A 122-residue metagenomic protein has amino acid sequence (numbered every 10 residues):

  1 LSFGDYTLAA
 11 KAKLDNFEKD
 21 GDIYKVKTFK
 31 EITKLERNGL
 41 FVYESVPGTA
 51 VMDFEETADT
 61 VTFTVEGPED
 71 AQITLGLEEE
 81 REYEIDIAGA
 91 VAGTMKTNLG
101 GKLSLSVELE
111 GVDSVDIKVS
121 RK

Functional and structural regions predicted by a protein language model:
L1-A10: Activation corresponds to long, low-complexity, non-globular regions
A12-G39, Y43-S45, A71-I73, K96-K122: C-terminal beta-strand-rich structural cap/linker in extracellular carbohydrate-active enzymes
F41, V51-D53, T64-E66, D116-V119: Short loop/turn and low-complexity linker motifs enriched in small/turn-promoting residues
A50-D53, T60-F63, G93-M95, S104-E108: Beta-strand-rich interaction surfaces with strong enrichment in secreted/lumenal proteins
T57, D86-A92: Change "in extracellular beta-sheet-rich domains … of secreted and cell-surface proteins" to "in beta-sheet-rich domains
T64-R81: Surface-exposed beta-strand/loop patches in extracellular or lumenal glycoproteins
